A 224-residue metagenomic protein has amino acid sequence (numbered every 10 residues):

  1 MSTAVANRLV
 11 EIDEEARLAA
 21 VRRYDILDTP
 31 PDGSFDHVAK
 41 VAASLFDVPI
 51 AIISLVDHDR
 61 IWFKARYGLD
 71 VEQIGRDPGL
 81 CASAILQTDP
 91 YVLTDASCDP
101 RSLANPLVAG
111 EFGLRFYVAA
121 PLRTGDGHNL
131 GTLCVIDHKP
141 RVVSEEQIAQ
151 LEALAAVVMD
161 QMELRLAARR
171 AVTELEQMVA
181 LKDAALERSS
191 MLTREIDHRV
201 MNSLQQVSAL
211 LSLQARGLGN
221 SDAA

Functional and structural regions predicted by a protein language model:
M1, D28-I61, D77, L213-A224: Helix-loop-beta substructure at the N-terminus of cytosolic sensory domains that couple signal/ligand detection
M1-D32: Signal-transmission linkers at sensory-effector interfaces
A19-A20, I50, V56-R66, V71-R115: Regulatory sensory and allosteric helical modules in signal-transduction proteins and certain transcription factors
R115-T124: A short, aliphatic-rich beta-strand micro-motif
T132-R141: Short beta-strand-to-loop transition segments that serve as allosteric relay/switch motifs in sensory/regulatory domains
V143-D160: Amphipathic alpha-helical "output/dimerization" segments
A167, A171-E174, M178-R199: Signal-transducing coiled-coil linker helix
R188-M191, L204-A224: Histidine phosphotransfer helical core of two-component systems
